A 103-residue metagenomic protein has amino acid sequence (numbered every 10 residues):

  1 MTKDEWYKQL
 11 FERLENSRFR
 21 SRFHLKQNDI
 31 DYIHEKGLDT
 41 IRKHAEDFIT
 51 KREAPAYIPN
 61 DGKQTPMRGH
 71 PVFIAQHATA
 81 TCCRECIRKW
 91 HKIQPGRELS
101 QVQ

Functional and structural regions predicted by a protein language model:
M1, E15-R18, Y57-P59, A78: Domain-length accessory/inserted modules outside core catalytic folds
T2-I41: Polybasic, low-complexity association/targeting segments
I30, E46, A78, I93: HhH-family (HhH-GPD) DNA N-glycosylase catalytic core used in base-excision repair
K43, D47, K51: Phosphate/adenylate-binding glycine loop and adjacent helical scaffold
A54: Metal/cofactor-centered catalytic core regions of large enzymes
Y57, V72-I74, I93, R97: Terminal, compositionally biased segments used for targeting/anchoring and flexible tails
P59-A80: Immediate flanking context of iron-sulfur cluster ligation sites
E85-Q103: Iron-sulfur (Fe-S) cluster-binding segments and ferredoxin-like electron-carrier domains, especially [2Fe-2S]
